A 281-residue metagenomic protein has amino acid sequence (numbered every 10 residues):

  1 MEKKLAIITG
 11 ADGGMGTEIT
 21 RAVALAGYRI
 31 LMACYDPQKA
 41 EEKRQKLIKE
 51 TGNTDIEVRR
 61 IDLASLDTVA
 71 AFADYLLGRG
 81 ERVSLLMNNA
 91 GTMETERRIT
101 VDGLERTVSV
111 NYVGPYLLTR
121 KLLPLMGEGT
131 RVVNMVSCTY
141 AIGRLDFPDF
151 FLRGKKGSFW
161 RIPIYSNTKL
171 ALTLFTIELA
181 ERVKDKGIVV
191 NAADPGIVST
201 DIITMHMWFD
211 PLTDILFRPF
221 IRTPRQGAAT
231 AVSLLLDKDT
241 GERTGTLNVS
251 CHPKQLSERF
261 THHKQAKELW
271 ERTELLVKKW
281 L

Functional and structural regions predicted by a protein language model:
D12-G13, D36: Conserved glycine-rich cofactor-binding loop
G16-T17: N-terminal Rossmann-fold NAD(P) dinucleotide-binding loop
A26-E42: Conserved glycine-rich Rossmann-like NAD(P)H-binding loop of the short-chain dehydrogenase/reductase
P37, R59-D74: The beta1-alpha1 cofactor-binding region of Rossmann-like NAD(H)/NADP(H)-dependent oxidoreductases
A71-G78, T95, V101-S109: Active-site Tyr-X3-Lys motif and surrounding loop/helix of classical short-chain dehydrogenase/reductase
G91-V101, E105, E128-I188, D194-F209 (+1 more regions): Catalytic loop of short-chain dehydrogenase/reductase
A192, I215-Q255, H263-K267: C-terminal helical subdomain
